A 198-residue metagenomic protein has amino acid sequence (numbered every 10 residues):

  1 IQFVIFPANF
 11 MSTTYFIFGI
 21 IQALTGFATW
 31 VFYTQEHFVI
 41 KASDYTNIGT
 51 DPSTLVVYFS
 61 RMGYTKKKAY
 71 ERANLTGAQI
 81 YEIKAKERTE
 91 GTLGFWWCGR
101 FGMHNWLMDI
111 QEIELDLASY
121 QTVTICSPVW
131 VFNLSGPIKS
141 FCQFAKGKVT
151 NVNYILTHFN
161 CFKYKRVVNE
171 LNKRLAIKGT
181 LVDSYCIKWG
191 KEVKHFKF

Functional and structural regions predicted by a protein language model:
F3: Cationic, low-complexity basic patches in intrinsically disordered or flexible, solvent-exposed regions
F6: Alpha-helical and His/Cys-centered functional microenvironments
N9-L55, S60-A85, W97-F198: FMN-binding flavodoxin-like domain, especially the glycine-rich phosphate-binding loop
R88-L93: Flexible, solvent-exposed short loops/turns enriched in glycine
